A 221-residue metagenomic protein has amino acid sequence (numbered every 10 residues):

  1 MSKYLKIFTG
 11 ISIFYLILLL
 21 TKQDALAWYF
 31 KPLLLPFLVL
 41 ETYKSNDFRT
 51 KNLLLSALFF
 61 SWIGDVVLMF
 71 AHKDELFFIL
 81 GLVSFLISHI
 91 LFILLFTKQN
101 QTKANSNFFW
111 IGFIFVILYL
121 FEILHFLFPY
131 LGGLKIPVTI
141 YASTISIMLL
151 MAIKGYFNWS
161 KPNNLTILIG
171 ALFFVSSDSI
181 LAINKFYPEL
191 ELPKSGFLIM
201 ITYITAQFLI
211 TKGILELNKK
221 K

Functional and structural regions predicted by a protein language model:
M1-K221: Polytopic alpha-helical membrane-helix bundles and their juxtamembrane interface segments in multi-pass membrane
